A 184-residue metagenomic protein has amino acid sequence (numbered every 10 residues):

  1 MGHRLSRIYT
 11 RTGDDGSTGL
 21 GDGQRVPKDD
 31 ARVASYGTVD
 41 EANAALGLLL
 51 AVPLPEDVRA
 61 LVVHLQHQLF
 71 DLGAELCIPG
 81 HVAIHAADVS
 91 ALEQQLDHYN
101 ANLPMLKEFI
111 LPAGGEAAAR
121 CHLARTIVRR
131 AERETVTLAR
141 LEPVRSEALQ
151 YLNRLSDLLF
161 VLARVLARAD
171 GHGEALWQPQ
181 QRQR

Functional and structural regions predicted by a protein language model:
M1-R184: Phosphate/pyrophosphate-binding loop motifs in nucleotide- or prenyl diphosphate-using proteins
